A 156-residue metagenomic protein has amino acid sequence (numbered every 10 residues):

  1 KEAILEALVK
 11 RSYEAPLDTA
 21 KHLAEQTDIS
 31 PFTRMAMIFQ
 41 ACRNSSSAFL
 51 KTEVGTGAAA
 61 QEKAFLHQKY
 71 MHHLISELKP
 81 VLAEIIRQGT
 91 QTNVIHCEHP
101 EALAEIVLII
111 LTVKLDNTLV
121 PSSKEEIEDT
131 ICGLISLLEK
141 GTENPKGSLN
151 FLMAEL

Functional and structural regions predicted by a protein language model:
K1-E6, P16, Y70: Short amphipathic alpha-helical segment with a characteristic S/N-K-E followed by hydrophobic residues
A7, R11, D18-T52, A104-V107: Hydrophobic alpha-helical connector segments
A15, S45-E53, G89, I110 (+1 more regions): A short secondary-structure junction motif
L23, T27, E53-A60, N117-P121: Secondary-structure edge/capping motif, primarily at the C-terminal ends of alpha-helices and the immediately following
A36, A83-R87, P100-L108: Short, well-structured alpha-helical segments
M37, P80, E84-T92, N117-L156: C-terminal peripheral helix-coil segments that are non-catalytic and often amphipathic
Q40-R43, I75, K79, L108-T112 (+2 more regions): Amphipathic alpha-helical core segments of compact helical bundles
S47-A83, T90-V94: Short secondary-structure transition hinges
